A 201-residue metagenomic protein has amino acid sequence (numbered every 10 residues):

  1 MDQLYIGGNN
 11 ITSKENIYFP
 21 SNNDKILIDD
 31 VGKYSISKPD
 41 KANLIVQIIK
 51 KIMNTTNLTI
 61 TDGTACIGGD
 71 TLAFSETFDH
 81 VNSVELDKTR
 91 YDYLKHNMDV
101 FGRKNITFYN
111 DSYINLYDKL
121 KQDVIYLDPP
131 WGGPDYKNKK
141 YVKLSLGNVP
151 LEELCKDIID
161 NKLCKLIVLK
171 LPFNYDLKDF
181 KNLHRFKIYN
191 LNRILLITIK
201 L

Functional and structural regions predicted by a protein language model:
M1-T61, C66-I67, E76: S-adenosyl-L-methionine
L4-K14, P20-S21, L163-L201: C-terminal catalytic and target-recognition region of SAM-dependent MTase-like enzymes, primarily methyltransferases
N22-N23, G32-K38, A42, S83 (+1 more regions): Basic, amphipathic N-terminal segments that precede the first structured/catalytic domain
T59, D79-N82, N105, K165-L166: Residues at the starts of beta-strands that form the adenosine-phosphate
A65-I67, K88, N115, W131-G132 (+1 more regions): Short, glycine/acidic-enriched loop or turn micro-motifs at the edges of active sites
T71-L72: Conserved SAM-dependent methyltransferase scaffold
V84-L120, V124: S-adenosyl-L-methionine
L120-I188: S-adenosylmethionine
